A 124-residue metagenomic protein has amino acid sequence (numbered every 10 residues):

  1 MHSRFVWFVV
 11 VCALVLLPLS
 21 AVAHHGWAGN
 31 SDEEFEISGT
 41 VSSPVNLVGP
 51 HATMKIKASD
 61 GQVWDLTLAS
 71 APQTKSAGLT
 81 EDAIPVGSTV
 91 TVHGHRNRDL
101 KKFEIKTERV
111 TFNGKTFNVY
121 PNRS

Functional and structural regions predicted by a protein language model:
M1-V9: Bacterial N-terminal signal peptides that target proteins for export
V9-P18: Bacterial N-terminal signal peptides
A21-F35: Short boundary/loop segments of OB/S1/cold-shock single-stranded nucleic-acid-binding domains
G39-V41: Conserved hydrophobic positions within beta-strands
L47-K57: Short aromatic-glycine-enriched beta-strand elements
G61-S70: A short macromolecule-binding patch
S76-V92: Short nucleic-acid-contacting surface segments enriched for D/E, G, S/T with interspersed K/R
N97-P121: OB-fold/S1-family single-stranded nucleic acid-binding modules
